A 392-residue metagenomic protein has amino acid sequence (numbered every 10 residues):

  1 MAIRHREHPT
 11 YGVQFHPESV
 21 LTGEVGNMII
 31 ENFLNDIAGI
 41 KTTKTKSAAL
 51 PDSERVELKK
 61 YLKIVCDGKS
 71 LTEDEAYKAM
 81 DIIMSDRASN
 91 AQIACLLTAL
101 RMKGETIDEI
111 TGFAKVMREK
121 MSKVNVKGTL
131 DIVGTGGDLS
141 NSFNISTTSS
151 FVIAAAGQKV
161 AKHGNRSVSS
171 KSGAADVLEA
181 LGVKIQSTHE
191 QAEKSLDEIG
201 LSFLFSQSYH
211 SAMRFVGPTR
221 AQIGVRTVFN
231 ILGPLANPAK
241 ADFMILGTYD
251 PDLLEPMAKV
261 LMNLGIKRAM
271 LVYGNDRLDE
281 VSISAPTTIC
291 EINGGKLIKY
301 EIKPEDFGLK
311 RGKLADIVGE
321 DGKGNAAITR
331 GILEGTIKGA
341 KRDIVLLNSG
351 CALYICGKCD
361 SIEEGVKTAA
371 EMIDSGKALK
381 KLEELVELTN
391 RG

Functional and structural regions predicted by a protein language model:
M1-R55: Amide-donor transfer/coupling interface in amidating biosynthetic enzymes
H16, G137, G233: Active-site glycine-centered loops adjacent to acidic/histidine catalytic or metal-binding residues that shape
V25, I29, I145-S149, G173-A174 (+3 more regions): Catalytic-loop motifs flanking and including active-site residues across diverse enzymes
P51-S142, A154-A156, V160, R311-G319 (+4 more regions): Acidic, glycine/proline-rich low-complexity segments that act as flexible tails and inter-domain linkers
L97, F143-I199: A glycine-rich phosphate/pyrophosphate-binding beta-strand-loop-alpha-helix module
E119-S122, S142, G157, E179-Q186 (+1 more regions): Glycine-rich anion-binding loops and their surrounding alpha/beta cores
V126-V133, A161-S167, F229-L235: Core alpha/beta catalytic barrel or barrel-like domain that forms the active/cofactor pocket in diverse metabolic
G134-L139, G164-S170, Y209, N275-D276: Acidic, glycine-rich active-site loops and adjacent beta-strand->loop/helix elements that engage anionic groups
